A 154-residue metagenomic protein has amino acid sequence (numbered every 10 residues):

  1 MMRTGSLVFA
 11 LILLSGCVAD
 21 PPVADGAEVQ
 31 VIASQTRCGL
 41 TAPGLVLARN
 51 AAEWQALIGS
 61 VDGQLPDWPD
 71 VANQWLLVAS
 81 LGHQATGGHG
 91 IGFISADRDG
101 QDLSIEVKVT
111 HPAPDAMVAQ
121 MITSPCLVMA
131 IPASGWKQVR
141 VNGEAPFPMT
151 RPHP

Functional and structural regions predicted by a protein language model:
M1-M2: N-terminal secretory signal peptides that target proteins for export/translocation
G5-S15: Bacterial N-terminal signal peptides
C17-P154: Exposed, flexible binding/inhibitory loops of compact, secreted disulfide-stabilized domains
